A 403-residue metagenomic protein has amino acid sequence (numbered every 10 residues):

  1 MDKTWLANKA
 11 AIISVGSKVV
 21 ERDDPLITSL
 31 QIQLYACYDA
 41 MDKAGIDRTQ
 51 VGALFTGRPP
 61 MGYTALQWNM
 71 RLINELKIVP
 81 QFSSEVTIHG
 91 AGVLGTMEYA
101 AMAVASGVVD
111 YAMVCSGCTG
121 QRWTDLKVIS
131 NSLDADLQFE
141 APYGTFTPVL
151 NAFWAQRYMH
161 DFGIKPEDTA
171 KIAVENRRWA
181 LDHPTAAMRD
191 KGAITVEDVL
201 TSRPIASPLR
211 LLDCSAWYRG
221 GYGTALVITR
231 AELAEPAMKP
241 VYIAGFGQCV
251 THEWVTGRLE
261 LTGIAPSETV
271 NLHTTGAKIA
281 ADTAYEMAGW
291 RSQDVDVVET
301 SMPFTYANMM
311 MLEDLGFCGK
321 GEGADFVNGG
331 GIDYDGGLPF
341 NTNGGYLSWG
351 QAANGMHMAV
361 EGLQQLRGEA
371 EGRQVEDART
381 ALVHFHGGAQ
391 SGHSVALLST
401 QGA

Functional and structural regions predicted by a protein language model:
M1-A91, Y99, A103, Y158-K165 (+7 more regions): Conserved active-site "lid/cap" helical segment
M1-L30, A141, K171, I205-T275 (+8 more regions): Condensing-enzyme catalytic core mediating Claisen C-C bond formation in acyl metabolism
L6, R58-C115, T119-L150, D190-A216 (+3 more regions): Conserved catalytic cysteine-centered active-site region of acyl-thioester-dependent Claisen-condensing enzymes
I13, R48-G57, F82-I88, A112-G117 (+6 more regions): Beta-strand segments within the central parallel beta-sheet cores of soluble alpha/beta enzyme folds
S17-V19, R58-M61, I88-V93, S116-Q121 (+6 more regions): Acidic, glycine-rich active-site loops and adjacent beta-strand->loop/helix elements that engage anionic groups
D24-L26, Q67, E98, W123-V128 (+5 more regions): Short acidic, glycine/serine/threonine-rich loops at helix termini
G62-R71, V255-L259, M302-D325, A389-L397: Short glycine/threonine-rich loop-to-helix capping motif typified by GTGT followed within a few residues by an Asp-Pro
I88-C118, P148-T185, R189, A225-E232 (+1 more regions): Active-site-proximal alpha-helical scaffold in enzymes
